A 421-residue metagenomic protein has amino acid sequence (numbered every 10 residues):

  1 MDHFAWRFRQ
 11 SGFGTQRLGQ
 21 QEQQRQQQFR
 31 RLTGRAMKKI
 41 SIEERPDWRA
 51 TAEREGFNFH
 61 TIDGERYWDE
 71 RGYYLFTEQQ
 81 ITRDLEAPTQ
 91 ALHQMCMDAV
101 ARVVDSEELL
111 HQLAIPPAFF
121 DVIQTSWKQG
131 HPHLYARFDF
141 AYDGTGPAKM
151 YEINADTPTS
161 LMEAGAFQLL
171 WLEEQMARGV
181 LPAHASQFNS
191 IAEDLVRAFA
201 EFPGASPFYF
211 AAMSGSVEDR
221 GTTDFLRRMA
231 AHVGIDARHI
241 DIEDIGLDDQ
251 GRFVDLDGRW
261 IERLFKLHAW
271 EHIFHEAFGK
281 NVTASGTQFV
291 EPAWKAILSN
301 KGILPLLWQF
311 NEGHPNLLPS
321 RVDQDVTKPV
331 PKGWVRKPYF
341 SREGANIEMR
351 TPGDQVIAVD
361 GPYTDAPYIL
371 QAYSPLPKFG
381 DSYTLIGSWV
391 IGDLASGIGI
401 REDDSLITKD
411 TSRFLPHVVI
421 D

Functional and structural regions predicted by a protein language model:
D2-H3: Intrinsic-disorder-associated, low-complexity terminal segments enriched in Asp/Asn/His/Tyr and depleted of Lys/Arg
W6, S11, R25-D421: Preference for protein termini
